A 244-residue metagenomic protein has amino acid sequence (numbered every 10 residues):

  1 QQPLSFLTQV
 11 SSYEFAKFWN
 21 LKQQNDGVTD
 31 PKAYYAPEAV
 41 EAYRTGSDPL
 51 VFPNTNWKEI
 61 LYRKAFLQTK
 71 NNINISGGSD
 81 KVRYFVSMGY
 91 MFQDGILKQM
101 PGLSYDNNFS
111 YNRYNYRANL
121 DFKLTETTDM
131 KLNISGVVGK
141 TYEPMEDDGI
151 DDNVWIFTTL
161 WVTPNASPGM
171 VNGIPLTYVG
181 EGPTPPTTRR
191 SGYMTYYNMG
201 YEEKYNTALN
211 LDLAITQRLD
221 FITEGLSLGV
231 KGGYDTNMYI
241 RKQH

Functional and structural regions predicted by a protein language model:
Q1-A208, A214: Membrane-proximal, glycine/serine-rich, low-complexity loop/turn segments characteristic of large bacterial
D80-K81, I96, T127, R218-L228 (+1 more regions): Short loop/turn motifs that connect adjacent beta-strands in outer-membrane beta-barrel proteins
K140-M145, N237-Q243: Secretory-pathway/luminal and periplasmic proteins that interact with or process carbohydrate-rich
S227-T236: Extended hydrophobic secondary-structure segments that form protein cores and membrane-embedded regions
